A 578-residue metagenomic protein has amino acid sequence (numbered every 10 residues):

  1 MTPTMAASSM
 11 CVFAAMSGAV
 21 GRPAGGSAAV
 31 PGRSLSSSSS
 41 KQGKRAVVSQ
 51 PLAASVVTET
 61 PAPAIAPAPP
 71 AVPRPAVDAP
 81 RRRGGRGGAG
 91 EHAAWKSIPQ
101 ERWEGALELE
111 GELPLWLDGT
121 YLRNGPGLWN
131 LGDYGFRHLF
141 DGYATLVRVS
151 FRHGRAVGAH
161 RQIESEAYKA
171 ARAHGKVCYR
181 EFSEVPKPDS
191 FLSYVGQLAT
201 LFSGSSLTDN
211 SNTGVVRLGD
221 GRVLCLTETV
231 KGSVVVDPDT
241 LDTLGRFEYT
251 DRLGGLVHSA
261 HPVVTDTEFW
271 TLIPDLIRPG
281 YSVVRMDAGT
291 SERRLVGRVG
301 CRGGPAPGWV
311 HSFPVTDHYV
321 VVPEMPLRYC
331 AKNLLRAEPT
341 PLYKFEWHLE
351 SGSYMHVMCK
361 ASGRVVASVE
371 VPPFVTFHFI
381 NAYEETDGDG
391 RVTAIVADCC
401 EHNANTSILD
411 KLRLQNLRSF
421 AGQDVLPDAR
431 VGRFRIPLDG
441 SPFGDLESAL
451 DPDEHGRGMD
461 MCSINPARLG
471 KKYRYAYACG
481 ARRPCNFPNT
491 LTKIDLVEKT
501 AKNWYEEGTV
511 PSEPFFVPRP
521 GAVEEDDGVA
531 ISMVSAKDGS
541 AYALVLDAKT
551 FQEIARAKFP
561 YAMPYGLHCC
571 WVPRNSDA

Functional and structural regions predicted by a protein language model:
M1-G43: N-terminal chloroplast transit peptides
A6, S55-A578: Beta-propeller domains
M10, A14, S49-L52, V56-V57: Polybasic, lysine-enriched low-complexity intrinsically disordered terminal tails
G21-A24, A28-A29, L35, A46 (+4 more regions): Polar low-complexity intrinsically disordered regions enriched in Ser/Thr and small residues
R22, R33, R45, R74 (+1 more regions): Basic polycationic patches enriched in arginine
G25-G26, S36, K44-V48, V77 (+2 more regions): Sequence-pattern detector for short linear motifs and compositional/periodic biases rather than a specific fold
P31, V48-S49, A53, A66: Residues marking helix boundaries in flexible regions
Q42-R45, P51, T60: Intrinsic disorder/low-complexity segments enriched in polar/small residues
